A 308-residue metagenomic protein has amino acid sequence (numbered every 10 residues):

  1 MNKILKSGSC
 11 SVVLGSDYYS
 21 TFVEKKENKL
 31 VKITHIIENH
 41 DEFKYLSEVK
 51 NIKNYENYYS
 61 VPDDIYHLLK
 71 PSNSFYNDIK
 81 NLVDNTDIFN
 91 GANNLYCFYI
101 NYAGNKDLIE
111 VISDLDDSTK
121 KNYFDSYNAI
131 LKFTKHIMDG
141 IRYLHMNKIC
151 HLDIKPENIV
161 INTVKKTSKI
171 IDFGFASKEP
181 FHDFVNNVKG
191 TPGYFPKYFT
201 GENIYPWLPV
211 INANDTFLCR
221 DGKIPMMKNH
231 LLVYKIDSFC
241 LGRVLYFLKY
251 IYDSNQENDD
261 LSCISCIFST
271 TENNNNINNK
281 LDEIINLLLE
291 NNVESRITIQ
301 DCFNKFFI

Functional and structural regions predicted by a protein language model:
S9-S72: ATP-binding glycine-rich loop module of kinase domains
S60-Y123: Conserved structural core of kinase catalytic domains
F133-T134: Activation segment signature within eukaryotic-like protein kinase domains
H145-I161: Catalytic-loop of the protein kinase fold
N162-A213: Activation segment/activation loop of eukaryotic-type protein kinase catalytic domains
F199-I277: Conserved C-lobe activation region of Hanks-type protein kinase-like domains
N276-L289: Conserved C-terminal C-lobe helix
L289-C302: A conserved short helix/loop substructure at the end of the activation segment of eukaryotic-like protein kinase domains
